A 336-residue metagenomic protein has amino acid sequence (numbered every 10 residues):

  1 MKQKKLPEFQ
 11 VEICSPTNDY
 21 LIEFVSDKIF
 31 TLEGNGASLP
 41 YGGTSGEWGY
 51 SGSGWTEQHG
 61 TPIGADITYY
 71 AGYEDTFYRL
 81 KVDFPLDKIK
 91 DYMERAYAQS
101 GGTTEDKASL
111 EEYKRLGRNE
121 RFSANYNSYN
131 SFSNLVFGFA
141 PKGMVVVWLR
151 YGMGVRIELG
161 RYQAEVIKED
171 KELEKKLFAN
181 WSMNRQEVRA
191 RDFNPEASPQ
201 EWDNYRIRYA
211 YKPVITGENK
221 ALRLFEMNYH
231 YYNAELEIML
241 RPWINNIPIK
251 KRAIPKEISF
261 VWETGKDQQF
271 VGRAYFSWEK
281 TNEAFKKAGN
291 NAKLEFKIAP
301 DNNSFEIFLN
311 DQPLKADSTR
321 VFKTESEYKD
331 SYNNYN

Functional and structural regions predicted by a protein language model:
M1-L39, G43, Q58-H59, G64 (+2 more regions): Sec-type signal peptide cleavage vicinity
E12-P16, V25, Y70, D83-D87 (+5 more regions): A structural detector for beta-sheet-dominated domains
S26-A71, R223-F276: Tryptophan-paired
L32-G117, Y129, E201-R206, A210 (+2 more regions): Structured domain cores in non-transmembrane regions
W48-G49, L86-A96, N233-L240, W278-A288: Short, surface-exposed linear segments at secondary-structure transitions and domain or protein termini
T76-D83, Q268-K280: Edge beta-strands of extracellular beta-sandwich domains
Y92-D203, A284-N336: Compositionally biased low-complexity segments at domain edges in trafficked proteins and select soluble regulators
M183-I254: Long, low-hydrophobicity ectodomains and other hydrophilic envelope-associated domains
